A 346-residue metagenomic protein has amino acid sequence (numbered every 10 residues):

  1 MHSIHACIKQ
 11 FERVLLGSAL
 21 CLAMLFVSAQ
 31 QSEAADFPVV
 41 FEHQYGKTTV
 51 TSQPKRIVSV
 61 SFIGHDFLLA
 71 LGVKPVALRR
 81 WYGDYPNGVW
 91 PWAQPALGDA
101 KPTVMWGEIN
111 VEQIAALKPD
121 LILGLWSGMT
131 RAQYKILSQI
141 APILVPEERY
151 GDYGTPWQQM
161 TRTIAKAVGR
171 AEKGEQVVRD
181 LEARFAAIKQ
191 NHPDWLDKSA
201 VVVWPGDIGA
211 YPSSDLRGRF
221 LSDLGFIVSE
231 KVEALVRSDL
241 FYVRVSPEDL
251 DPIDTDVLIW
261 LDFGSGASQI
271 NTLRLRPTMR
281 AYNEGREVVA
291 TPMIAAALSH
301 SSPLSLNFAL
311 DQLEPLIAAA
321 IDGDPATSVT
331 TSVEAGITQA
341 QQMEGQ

Functional and structural regions predicted by a protein language model:
V14-S28: Bacterial N-terminal signal peptides
S28-A34: Sec/Tat signal peptide C-region and signal peptidase I cleavage site
R56-V60, G64-L71, K173-K231, R237 (+2 more regions): Basic- and aromatic-lined ligand-binding clefts that recognize polyanionic substrates
F62-Q113, W126: A short, structured surface patch at a secondary-structure boundary
G83-P86, T130-A132, E147-T163, D197-S222 (+1 more regions): Extracytoplasmic ligand-binding site segments that recognize negatively charged/polar headgroups
V111, A115-G124, P142, L250 (+1 more regions): Proline-aspartate-enriched helix->loop->beta-strand connector
Y134-A171, S268-I294, P303: Charged, glycine-enriched surface loops/patches that mediate electrostatic binding to polyanionic ligands
I253-Q346: Structured C-terminal subdomain patch of bacterial secreted/periplasmic proteins
